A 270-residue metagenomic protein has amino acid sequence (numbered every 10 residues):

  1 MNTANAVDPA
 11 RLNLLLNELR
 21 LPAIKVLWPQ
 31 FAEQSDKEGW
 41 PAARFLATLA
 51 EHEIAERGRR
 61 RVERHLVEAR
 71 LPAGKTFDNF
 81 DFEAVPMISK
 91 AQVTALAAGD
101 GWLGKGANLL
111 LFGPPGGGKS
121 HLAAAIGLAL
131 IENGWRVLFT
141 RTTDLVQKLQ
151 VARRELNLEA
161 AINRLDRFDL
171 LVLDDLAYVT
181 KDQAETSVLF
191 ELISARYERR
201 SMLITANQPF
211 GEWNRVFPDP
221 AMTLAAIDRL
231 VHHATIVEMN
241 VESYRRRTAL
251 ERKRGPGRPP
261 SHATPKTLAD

Functional and structural regions predicted by a protein language model:
M1-I24: Charged, compositionally biased N-terminal leader segments and the immediate start of the first structured element
R11-L14, Q30-Q34, N79, N108-F112 (+1 more regions): Short hinge/gating elements
N13, L21-A73: Interdomain "pre-motor" coupling segment immediately N-terminal to P-loop NTPase/helicase cores
L21, E33, E51-A55, V85 (+3 more regions): Non-catalytic alpha-helical coupling and interface elements of nucleotide-dependent molecular machines and regulators
T48, H52, A125-A129, E191 (+1 more regions): Short, residue-level hotspots on alpha-helical faces of the histone-fold and other alpha-helical interaction modules
R61-A95, L103: Clamp-loader machinery-focused feature within the broader ASCE/P-loop NTPase space
I88-R167, N214-F217: Conserved P-loop
R136, T140, D144-R167, L173-D270: Replace "adjacent to P-loop NTPase cores in ATP/GTP-dependent enzymes" with "adjacent to NTP-binding cores
